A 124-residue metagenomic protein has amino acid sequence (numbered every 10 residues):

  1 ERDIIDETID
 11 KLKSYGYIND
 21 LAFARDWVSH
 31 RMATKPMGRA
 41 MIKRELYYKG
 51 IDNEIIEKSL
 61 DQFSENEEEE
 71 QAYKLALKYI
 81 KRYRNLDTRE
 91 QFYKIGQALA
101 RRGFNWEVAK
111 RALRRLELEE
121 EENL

Functional and structural regions predicted by a protein language model:
E1-L124: An alpha-helical, amphipathic repeat domain used for nucleic-acid recognition, typified by the mTERF helical solenoid
